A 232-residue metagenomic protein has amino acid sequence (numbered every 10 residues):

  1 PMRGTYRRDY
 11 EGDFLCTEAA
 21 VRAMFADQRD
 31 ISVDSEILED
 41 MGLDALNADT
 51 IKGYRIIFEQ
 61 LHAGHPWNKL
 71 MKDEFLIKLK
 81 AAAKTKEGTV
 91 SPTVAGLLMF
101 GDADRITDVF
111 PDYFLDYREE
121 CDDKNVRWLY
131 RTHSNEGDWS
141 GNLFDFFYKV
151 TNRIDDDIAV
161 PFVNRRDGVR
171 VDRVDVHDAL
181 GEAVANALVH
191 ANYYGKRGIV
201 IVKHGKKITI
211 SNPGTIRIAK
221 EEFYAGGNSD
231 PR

Functional and structural regions predicted by a protein language model:
P1-M2: Elongated alpha-helical scaffolds
T5-D230: Active-site helix-to-loop segments that bind/position phosphate- or nucleotide-bearing substrates and donors across
